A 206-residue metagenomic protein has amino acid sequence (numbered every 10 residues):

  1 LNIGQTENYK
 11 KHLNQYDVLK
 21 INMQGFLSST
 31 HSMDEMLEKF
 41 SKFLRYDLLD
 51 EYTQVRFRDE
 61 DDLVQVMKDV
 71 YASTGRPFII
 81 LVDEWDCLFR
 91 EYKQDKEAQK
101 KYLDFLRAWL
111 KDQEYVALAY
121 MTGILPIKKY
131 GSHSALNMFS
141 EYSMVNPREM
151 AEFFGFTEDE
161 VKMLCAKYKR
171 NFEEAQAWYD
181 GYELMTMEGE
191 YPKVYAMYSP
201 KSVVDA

Functional and structural regions predicted by a protein language model:
L1-A206: Phosphate-binding site recognition
